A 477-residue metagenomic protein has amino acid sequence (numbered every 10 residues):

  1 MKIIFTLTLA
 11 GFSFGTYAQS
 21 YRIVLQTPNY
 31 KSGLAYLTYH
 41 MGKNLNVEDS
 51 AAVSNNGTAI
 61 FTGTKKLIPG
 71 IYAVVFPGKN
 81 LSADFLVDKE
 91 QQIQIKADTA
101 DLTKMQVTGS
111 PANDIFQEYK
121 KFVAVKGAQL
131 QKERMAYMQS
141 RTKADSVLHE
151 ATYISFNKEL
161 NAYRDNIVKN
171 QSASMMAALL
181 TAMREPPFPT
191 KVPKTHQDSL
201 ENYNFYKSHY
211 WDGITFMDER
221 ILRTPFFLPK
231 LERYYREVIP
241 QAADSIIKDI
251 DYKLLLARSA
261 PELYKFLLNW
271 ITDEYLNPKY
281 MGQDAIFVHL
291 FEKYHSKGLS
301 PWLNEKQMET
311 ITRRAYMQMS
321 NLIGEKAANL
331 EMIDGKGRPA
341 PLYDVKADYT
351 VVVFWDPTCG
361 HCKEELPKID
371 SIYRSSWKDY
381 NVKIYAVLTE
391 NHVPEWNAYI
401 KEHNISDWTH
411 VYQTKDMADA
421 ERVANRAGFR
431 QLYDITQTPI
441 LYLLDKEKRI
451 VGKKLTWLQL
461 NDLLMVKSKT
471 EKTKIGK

Functional and structural regions predicted by a protein language model:
M1-Q26, W457, K469-E471, I475-K477: Bacterial Sec-dependent N-terminal signal peptides
Q19-S172, L179-M183, P187-G213, M217: A non-transmembrane, solvent-exposed segment enriched in polar/low-complexity residues
P69, L180, D407-W408, Y433-Y442: Structural micro-motif
D244-L303: A cross-family structural signal marking well-folded subdomains
N277, Q283-I333, R338, Y343-A347 (+4 more regions): N-proximal helix/coil linker or "cap" segments that precede and/or mark the start of modular domains
A340-I369, K383-Y385: Short active-site neighborhood of thiol/selenol oxidoreductases, capturing the structured segment around
E364-H403, D419-R426: Structural microenvironment flanking redox-active thiols in thiol-disulfide oxidoreductases
A418-M465: Thiol/disulfide oxidoreductase modules built on the thioredoxin-like
